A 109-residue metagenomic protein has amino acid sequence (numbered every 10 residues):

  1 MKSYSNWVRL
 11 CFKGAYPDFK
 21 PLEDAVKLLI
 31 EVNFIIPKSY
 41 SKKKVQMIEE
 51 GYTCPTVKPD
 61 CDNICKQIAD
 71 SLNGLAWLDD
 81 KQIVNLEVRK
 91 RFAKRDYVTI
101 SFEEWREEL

Functional and structural regions predicted by a protein language model:
M1-L109: Acidic, proline/glycine-enriched N-terminal capping motif
